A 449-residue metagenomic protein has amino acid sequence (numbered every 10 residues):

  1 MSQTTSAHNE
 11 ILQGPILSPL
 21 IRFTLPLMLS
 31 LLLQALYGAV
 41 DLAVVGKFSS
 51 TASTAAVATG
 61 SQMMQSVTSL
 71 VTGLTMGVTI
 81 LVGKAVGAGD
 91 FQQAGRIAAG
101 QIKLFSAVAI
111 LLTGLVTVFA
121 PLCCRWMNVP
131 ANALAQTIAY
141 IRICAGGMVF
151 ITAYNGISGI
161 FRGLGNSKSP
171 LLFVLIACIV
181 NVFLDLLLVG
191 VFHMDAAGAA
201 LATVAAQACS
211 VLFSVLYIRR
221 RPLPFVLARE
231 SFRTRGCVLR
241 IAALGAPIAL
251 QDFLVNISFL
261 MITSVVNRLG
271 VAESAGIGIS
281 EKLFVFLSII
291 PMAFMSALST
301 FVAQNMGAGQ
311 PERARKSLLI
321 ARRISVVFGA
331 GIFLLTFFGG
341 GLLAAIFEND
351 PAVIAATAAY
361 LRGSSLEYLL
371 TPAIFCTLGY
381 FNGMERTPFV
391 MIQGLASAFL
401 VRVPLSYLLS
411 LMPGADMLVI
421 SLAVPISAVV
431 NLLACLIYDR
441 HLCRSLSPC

Functional and structural regions predicted by a protein language model:
M1-T24, V82-V149, V191-A246, V302-E367 (+1 more regions): Short alpha-helical transmembrane segments in multi-pass integral membrane proteins
Q13, L17-L36, V40, M63-L70 (+8 more regions): Residue-level signal for short hydrophobic patches within transmembrane helices of multi-pass membrane transporters
R22-D41, I143, Y154, A177 (+5 more regions): Transmembrane helical elements of multi-pass membrane transporters/channels
L27, L31, A43, I80 (+16 more regions): Transmembrane alpha-helix boundary and packing residues in multipass membrane permease domains and related
L36-A55, C124-A131, L187-M194, F253-F286 (+3 more regions): Helix-terminus/linker motif at the lipid-water interface of multi-pass membrane proteins
S49-Q62, T137, I141, A200 (+3 more regions): Small-residue hotspots at the loop-to-helix junctions and early N-terminal turns of transmembrane alpha-helices
T54-G114, V118, I151-P170, I277-G340 (+1 more regions): Small-residue-rich hydrophobic transmembrane alpha-helices
T75, C144-R162, P170-C178, A199-S214 (+4 more regions): Short runs within selected transmembrane alpha-helices of multi-pass transporters and secretion channels
